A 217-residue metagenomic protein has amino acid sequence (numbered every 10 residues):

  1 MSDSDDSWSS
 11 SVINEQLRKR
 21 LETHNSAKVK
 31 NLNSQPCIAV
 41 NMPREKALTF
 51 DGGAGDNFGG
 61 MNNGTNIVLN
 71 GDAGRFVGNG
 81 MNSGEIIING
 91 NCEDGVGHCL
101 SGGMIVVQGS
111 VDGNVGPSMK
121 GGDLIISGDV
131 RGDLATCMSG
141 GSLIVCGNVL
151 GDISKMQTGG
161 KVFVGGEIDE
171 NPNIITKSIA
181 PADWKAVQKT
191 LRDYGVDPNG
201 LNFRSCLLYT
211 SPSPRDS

Functional and structural regions predicted by a protein language model:
M1-D51, G55-F58: N-terminal segments that cap or nucleate solenoid repeat domains
N25-A27, P36-I38, K46, D56-F58 (+6 more regions): The right-handed parallel beta-helix/beta-solenoid scaffold, focusing on the short coil/turn and N-cap positions
K30, D51, M61, N70 (+8 more regions): Feature marks extracellular polysaccharide-active and adherence modules
S34-P36, A54-D56, A73-R75, C92-D94 (+7 more regions): Extracellular beta-strand scaffolds
G74, M81-N82, E93, D112 (+4 more regions): Tandem repeat scaffolds
D123-S127, A135-N148, D152, T158: A contiguous pocket-lining binding segment that forms or flanks enzyme active sites
G165-L207: Glycine-rich ThDP/TPP pyrophosphate-binding loop and its adjacent helix/strand module within ThDP-dependent enzymes
Y209-D216: Conserved small/polar residues in nucleotide/adenosyl-binding loops
